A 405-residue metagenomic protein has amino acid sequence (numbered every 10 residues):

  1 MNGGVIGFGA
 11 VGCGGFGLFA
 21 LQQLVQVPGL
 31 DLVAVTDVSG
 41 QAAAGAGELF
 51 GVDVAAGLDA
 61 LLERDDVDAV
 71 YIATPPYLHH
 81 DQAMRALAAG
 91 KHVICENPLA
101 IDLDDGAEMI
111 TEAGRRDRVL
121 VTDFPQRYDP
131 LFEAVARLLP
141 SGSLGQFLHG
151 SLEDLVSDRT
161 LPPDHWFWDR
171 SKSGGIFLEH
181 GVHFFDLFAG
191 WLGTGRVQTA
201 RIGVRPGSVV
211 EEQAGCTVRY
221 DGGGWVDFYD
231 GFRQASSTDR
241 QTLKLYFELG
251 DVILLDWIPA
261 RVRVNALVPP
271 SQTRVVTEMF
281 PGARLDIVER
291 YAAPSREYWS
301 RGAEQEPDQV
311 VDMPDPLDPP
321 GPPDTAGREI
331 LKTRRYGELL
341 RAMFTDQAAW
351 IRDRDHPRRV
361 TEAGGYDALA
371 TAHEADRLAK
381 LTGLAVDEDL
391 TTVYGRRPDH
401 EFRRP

Functional and structural regions predicted by a protein language model:
M1-F50: N-terminal Rossmann-like dinucleotide-binding module
M1-N2, A69-Y71, Y298, A303-E306 (+1 more regions): C-terminal helix-rich "cap/oligomerization" subdomain common to oxidoreductases
A20, V52-E112: Beta-loop-alpha module in the N-terminal Rossmann-like domain of NAD(P)-dependent dehydrogenases, especially those
V52, A89-K91, R116-R118, G222-W225: A short helix->loop->beta-strand "cap" motif at the edges of active sites that frequently abuts
A56, C95, L120-T122, L254: Hydrophobic residues in well-ordered beta-strands that form the structural core
E108-Q126, L144-G150: Rossmann-fold dehydrogenase core element
Q126-S208: Predominantly a Rossmann-like dinucleotide-binding segment in NAD(P)-dependent oxidoreductases
E179, D186-Q272, V276-P294, W299-G302 (+4 more regions): Contiguous beta-strand/loop segments that form the cofactor/metal-binding neighborhood of enzyme cores
